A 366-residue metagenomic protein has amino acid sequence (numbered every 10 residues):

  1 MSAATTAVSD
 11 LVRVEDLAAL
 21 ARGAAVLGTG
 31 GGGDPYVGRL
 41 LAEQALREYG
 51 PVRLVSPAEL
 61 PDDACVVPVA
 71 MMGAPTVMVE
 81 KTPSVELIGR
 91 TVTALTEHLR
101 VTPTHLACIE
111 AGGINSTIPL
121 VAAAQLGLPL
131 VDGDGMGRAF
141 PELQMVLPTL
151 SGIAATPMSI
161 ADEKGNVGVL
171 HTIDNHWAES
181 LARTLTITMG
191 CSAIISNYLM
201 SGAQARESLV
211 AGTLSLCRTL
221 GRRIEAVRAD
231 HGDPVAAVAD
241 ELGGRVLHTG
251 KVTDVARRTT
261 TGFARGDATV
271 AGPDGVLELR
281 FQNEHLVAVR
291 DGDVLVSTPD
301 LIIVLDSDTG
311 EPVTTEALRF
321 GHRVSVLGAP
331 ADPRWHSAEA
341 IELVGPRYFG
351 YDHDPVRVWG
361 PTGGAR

Functional and structural regions predicted by a protein language model:
A18-M71, A317-D332: N-terminal low-complexity or amphipathic/hydrophobic leaders
D34-G38, I88-G89, I109-V121, G137-E142: Short glycine/serine/threonine-rich phosphate/pyrophosphate-binding segments that cradle anionic phosphate groups
L60-T104: Glycine-rich oxoanion-binding loops at beta->alpha junctions
L60-T76, M145-L185: A structural-propensity feature for long, helix-poor, extended segments
A124-Q144: Short, acidic/small-residue loops that bind anionic groups at enzyme active sites
E163-T213: Conserved anion/nucleotide-ligand pocket segment
T219-G272: Oxyanion-binding "anion nests"
V255-R366: C-terminal non-catalytic interaction/assembly regions of soluble proteins
